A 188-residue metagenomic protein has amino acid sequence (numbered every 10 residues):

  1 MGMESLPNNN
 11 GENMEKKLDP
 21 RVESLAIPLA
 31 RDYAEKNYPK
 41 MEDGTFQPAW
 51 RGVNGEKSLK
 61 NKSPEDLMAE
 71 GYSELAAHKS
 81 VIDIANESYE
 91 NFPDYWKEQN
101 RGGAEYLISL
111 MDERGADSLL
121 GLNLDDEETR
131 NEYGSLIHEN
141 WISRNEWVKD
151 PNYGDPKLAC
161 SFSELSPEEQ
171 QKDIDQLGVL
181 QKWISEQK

Functional and structural regions predicted by a protein language model:
M1-M14: Non-Sec secretion/translocation targeting segments of pathogen effectors
G11-K188: Alpha-helical propensity feature that highlights long, continuous alpha-helices across diverse contexts
